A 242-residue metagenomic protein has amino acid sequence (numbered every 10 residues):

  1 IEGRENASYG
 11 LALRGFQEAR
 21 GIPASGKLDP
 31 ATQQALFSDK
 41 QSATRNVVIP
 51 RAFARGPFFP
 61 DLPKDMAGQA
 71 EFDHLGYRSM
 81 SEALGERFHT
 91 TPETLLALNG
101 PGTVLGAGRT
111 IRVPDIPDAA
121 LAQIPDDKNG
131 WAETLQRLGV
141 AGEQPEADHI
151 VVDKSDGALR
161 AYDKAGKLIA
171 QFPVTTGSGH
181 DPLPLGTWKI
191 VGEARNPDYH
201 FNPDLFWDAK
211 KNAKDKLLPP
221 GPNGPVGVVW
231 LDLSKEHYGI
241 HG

Functional and structural regions predicted by a protein language model:
I1-L11, G15, R51-H89: Primarily a LysM-type cell-wall glycan-binding module
E2-G10, S25-D29, D73-R78, F88 (+4 more regions): Solvent-exposed, acidic/flexible segments
N6-L11, G15-F58, T94-W131: Extracellular LysM carbohydrate-binding repeats and other cell-envelope/extracellular binding modules
P23, E71-F72, E82, E146 (+2 more regions): A general structural-boundary detector
D39, S79, N202-F206: General structural signal for secondary-structure boundaries
R45-A52, G56-F59, K64-D65, Q69-A70 (+5 more regions): Generic preference for hydrophobic/aromatic residues in regular secondary structure cores
D73-P173: Secretory/export targeting leaders with adjacent low-complexity proregions
N129-H241: Gly/Pro-biased beta-strand-loop elements
